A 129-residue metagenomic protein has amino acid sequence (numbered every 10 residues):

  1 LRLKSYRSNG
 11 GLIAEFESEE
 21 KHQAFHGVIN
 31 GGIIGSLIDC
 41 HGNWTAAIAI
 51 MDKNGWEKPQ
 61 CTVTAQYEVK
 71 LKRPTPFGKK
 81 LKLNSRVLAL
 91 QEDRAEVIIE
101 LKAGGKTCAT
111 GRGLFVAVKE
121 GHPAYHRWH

Functional and structural regions predicted by a protein language model:
L1, C40, C61: Functionally engaged cysteine thiol sites
L1-F25: Non-catalytic linker/capping segments at the edges of enzyme domains
R2, E15, T64-E68, K82-N84 (+2 more regions): Conserved beta-strand residues within beta-sheet cores
K4, K21, P59-C61, T75 (+2 more regions): Generic marker of residues within folded, mature protein domains
F16-G42: A short mixed-secondary-structure module that forms the rim of ligand-binding clefts
F16-S18, L71, A117: Hydrophobic residues in beta-strands and at strand termini
N43-K82: Hydrophobic beta-strand-centered segment that forms part of the acyl-chain substrate-binding groove
T75-K82, R86-H129: HotDog/MaoC-like acyl-thioester-processing domains
